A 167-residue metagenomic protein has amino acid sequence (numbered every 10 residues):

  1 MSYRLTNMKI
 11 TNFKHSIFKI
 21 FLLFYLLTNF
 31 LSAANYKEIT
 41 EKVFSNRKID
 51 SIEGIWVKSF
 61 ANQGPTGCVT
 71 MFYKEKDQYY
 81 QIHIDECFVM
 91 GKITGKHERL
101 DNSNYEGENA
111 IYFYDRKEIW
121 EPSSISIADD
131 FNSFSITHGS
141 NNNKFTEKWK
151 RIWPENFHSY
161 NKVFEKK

Functional and structural regions predicted by a protein language model:
Y3-Q63, S140-K167: Amphipathic/hydrophobic helical signal segments and adjacent flexible N-terminal regions that mediate secretion
E38-S45, D50-E53, V57-S123: Central antiparallel beta-sheet cores of small beta-barrel/beta-sandwich binding domains
Y73-K76, R99, D129, K150-N156: A short, sequence-level motif marking secondary-structure junctions
I82, Y105-E108, S135-I136, Y160-V163: Glycine-rich loops and low-complexity Gly/Arg-rich segments that provide flexible linkers or classic glycine-based
E106-T146: Surface-exposed, polar helix/loop patches in the mature regions of secreted/periplasmic/lumenal proteins that form
